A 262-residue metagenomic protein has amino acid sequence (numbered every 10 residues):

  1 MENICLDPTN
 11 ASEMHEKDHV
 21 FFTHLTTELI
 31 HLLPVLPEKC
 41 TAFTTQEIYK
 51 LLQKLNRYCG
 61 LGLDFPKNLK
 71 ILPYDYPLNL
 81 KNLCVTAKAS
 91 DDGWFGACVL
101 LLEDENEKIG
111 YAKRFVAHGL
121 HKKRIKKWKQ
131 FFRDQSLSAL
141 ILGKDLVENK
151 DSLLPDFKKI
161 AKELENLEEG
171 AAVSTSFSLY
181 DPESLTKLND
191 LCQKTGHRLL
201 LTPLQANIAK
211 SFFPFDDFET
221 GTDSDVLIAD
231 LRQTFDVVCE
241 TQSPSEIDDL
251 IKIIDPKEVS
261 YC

Functional and structural regions predicted by a protein language model:
M1-H15, H19-F21, L25-E183, K187-D190 (+1 more regions): His/Asp/Glu-rich metal-coordinating catalytic cores of metallo-dependent phosphodiesterases/hydrolases acting on
A42, A172-F177, R198-P203, L227-A229 (+2 more regions): Short hydrophobic beta-strand segments
A172-S174, Y180-G221: Active-site core of metal-dependent hydrolases
K194, I208-C262: C-terminal regulatory/interaction regions
